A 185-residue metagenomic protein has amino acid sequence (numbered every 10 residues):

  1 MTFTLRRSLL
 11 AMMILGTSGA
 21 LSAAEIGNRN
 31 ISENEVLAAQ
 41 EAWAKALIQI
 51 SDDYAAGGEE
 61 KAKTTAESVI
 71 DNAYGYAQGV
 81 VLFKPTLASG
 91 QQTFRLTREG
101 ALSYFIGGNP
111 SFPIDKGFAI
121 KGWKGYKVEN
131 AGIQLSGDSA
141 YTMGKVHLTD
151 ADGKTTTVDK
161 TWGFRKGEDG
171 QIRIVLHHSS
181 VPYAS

Functional and structural regions predicted by a protein language model:
M1-L9: Bacterial N-terminal signal peptides that target proteins for export
T2, G19-A20: An exposure/low-complexity boundary signal
S8-G19: Bacterial N-terminal signal peptides
S18, I120-W123, D169: Short, well-ordered coil/turn elements that cap or connect secondary structure elements
S22-G75: Short, low-complexity N-terminal intrinsically disordered segments enriched in polar/charged residues
D53, G57-N130: A solvent-exposed, acidic/Ser-Thr-rich amphipathic alpha-helical stretch
L135-M143, D152-S185: Short beta-strand edge/turn micro-motifs at domain boundaries
